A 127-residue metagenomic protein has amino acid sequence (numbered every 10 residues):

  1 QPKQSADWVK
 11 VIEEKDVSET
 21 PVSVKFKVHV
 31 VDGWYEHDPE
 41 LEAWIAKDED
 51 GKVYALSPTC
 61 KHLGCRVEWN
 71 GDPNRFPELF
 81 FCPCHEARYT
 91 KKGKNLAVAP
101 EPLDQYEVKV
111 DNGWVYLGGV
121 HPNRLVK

Functional and structural regions predicted by a protein language model:
Q1-D72, D104-K127: N-terminal pre-ligand scaffold of iron-sulfur
A55, P77-L79: Disulfide-bonded cysteine motifs in exported proteins
K61, F81-T90, V98: Soluble extracytoplasmic domains of inner/organellar membrane proteins
G71-P77, A97-A99: Short linker/helix segments within small regulatory modules
L79-F81, W114: A general secondary-structure boundary signal
C84-H85, L96, Q105, N112: A generic hydrophobic-segment detector
